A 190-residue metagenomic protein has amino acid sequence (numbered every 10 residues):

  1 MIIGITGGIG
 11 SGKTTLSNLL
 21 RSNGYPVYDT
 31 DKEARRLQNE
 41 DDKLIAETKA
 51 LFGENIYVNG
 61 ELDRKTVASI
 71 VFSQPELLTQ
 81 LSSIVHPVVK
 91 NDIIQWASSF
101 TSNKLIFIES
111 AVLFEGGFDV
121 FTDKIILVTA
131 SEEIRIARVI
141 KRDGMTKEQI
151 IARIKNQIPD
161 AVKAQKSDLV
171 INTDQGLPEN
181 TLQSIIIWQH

Functional and structural regions predicted by a protein language model:
I3-I5: Hydrophobic anchor at the beta1->P-loop junction of P-loop NTPases
G8, L20: P-loop (Walker A) phosphate-binding loop of NTP-binding proteins
S11: ATP-binding Walker
T14: Walker A/P-loop
R35-T101: ATP-dependent small-molecule kinase phosphotransfer cores that center on conserved nucleotide phosphate-binding segments
D92-F100, L105-K141: ATP-dependent NMP and nucleoside kinases share a basic, alpha-helical "lid"
I93, V120-F121, E132, K141 (+1 more regions): Small-molecule kinase domains that catalyze NTP-dependent phosphoryl transfer to phosphate-bearing small molecules
